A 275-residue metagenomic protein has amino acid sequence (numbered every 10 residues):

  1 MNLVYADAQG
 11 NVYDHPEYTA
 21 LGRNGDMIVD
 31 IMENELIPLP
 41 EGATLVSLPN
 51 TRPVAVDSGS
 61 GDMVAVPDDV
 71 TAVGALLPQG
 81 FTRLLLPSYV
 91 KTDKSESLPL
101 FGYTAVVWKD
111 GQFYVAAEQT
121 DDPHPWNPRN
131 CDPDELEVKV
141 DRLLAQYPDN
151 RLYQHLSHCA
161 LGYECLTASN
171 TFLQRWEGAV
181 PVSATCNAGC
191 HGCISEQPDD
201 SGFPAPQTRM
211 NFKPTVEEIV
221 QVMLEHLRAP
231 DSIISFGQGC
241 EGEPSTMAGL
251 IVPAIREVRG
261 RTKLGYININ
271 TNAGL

Functional and structural regions predicted by a protein language model:
M1-D93: Short Lys/Arg-enriched alpha/beta "domain-start" segment
M1-L3, V12-D14, G111-D121, N272: Short, well-ordered strand-loop elements centered on a beta-strand within folded domains, enriched for acidic residues
L3-V4, W108, A254: Conserved short hydrophobic patches within well-ordered secondary structure
A43-R52, P123-P125, W176-S183: Short N-terminal helix-initiation segments at or just after the protein's N-terminus
E96, F101-V180, Q197-D200, P204-A205: N-terminal [4Fe-4S]-dependent radical SAM core
T171-R175, A179, S183-N187, F212 (+1 more regions): Short capping loops/turns at secondary-structure boundaries
E177, Q197-I219, H226-P253, R259-L275: Core AdoMet radical
P181-D199: Local cysteine-cluster metal-coordination motifs and their immediate loop/turn environment, predominantly Fe-S cluster
